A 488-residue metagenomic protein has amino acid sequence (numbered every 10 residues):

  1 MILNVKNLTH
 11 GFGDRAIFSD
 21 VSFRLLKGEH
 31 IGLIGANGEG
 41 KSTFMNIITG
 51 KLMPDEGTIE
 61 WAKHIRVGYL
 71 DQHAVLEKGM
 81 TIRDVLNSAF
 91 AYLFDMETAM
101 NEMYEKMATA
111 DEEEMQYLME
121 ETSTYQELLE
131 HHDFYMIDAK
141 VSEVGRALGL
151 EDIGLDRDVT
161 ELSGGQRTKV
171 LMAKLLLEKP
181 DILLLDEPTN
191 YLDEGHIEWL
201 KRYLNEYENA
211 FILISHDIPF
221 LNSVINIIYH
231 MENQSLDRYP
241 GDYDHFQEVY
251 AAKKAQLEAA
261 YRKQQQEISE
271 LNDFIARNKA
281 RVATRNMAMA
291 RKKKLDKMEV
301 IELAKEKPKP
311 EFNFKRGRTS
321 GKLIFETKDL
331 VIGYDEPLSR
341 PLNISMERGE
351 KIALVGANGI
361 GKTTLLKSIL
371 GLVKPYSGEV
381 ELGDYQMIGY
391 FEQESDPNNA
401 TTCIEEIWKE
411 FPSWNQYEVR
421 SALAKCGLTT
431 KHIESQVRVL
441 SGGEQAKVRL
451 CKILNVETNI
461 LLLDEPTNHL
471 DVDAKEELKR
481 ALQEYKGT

Functional and structural regions predicted by a protein language model:
M1-A259, P308, G317-T488: ABC ATP-binding cassette signature C-motif
V249-A304: Intracellular alpha-helical coupling/juxtamembrane segments of multi-pass membrane proteins
F312-F314: Post-kinase regulatory C-tail/linker adjacent to protein kinase catalytic domains
